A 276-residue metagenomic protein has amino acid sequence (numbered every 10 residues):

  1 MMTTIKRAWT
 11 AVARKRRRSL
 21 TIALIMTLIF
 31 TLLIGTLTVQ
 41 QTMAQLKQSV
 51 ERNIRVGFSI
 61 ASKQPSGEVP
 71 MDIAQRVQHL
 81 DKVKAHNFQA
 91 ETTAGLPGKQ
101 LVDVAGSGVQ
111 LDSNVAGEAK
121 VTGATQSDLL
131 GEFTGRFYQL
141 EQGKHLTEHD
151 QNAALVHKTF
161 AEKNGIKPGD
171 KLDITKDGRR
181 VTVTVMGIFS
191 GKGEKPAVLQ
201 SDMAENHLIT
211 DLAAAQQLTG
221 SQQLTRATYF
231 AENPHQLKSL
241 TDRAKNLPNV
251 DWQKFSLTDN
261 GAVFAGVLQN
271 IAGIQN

Functional and structural regions predicted by a protein language model:
M1-L33: N-terminal Sec/SRP start-transfer signal
S19, F30-V56: Alpha-helical transmembrane segments
M43, Q236, L240-N276: Peri-transmembrane interface segments
K47-S127, R243, L247: Membrane-proximal extracellular/periplasmic loop immediately following the first transmembrane helix
S62-P65, N87-G108, G178, V198-A204 (+2 more regions): Subset-of-secretome marker
S62-S66, S190-G191, Y229-Q236: Structural beta->alpha junctions
K120-T125, L129-L212: Hydrophobic secondary-structure segments that place a key small or acidic residue at a functional site
E205-T228: Glycine- and charge-enriched low-complexity intrinsically disordered segments
